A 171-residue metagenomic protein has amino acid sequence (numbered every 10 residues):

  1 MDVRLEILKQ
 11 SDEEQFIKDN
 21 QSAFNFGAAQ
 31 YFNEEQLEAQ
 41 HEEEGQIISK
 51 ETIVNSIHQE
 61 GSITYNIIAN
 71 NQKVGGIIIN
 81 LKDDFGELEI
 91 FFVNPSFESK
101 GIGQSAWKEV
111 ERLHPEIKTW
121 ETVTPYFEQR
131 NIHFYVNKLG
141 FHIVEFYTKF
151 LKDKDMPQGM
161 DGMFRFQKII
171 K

Functional and structural regions predicted by a protein language model:
R4-A29: A short beta-loop-alpha structural element at the N-terminal edge of CoA-dependent acyl/N-acetyltransferase catalytic
F24-I53, S62: Conserved GNAT-fold acetyl-CoA-binding loop/helix
T64-N66, Q72-N80, E87-F92: Conserved beta-strand in the GNAT
F91-E98, T124-Y126: A short, internal acetyl-CoA/4′-phosphopantetheine-binding micro-motif in the GNAT/acyltransferase core
V93, S99-R112, N137: Conserved acetyl-CoA-binding loop-helix of GNAT-fold acetyltransferases
L113-Y126: Conserved GNAT acetyl-CoA-binding A-motif
V123-F127, I132, V136-M163: Conserved catalytic-core motifs of GNAT/GCN5-like acyltransferases
R165-K171: Core SAM-dependent methyltransferase catalytic element
